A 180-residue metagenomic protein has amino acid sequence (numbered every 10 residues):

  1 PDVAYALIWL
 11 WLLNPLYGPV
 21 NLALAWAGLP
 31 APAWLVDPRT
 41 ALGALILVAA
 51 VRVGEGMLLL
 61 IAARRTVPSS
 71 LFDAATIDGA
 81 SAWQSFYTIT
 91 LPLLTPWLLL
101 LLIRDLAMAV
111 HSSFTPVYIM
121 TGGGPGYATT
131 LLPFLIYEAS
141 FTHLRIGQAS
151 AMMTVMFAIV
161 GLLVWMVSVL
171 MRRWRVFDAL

Functional and structural regions predicted by a protein language model:
P1-L180: A structural signal for multi-pass alpha-helical bundles of membrane permease subunits that mediate small-molecule
